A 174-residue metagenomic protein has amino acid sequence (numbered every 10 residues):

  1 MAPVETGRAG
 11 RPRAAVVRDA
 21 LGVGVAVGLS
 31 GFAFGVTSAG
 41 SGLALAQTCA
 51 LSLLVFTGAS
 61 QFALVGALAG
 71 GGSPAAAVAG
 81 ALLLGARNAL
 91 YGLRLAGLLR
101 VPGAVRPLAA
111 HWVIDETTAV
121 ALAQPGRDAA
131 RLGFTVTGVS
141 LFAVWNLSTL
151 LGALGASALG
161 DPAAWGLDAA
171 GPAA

Functional and structural regions predicted by a protein language model:
M1-V55, G66-A75, A79: Helix-loop-helix hairpins and the membrane-proximal interhelical loops of multi-pass alpha-helical transport proteins
P3, V78-G171: Helix-loop-helix junctions within the multi-pass membrane cores of secondary transporters/permeases
G31-F34, Q61, L151-G152, A173-A174: Hydrophobic, membrane-inserted alpha-helices
G35, V65, G92-A96: Predominant activation on well-ordered alpha-helical scaffold segments within soluble catalytic domains
L53-A59, G85-R87, P172-A174: Core segments of alpha-helical transmembrane spans in multipass integral membrane proteins
